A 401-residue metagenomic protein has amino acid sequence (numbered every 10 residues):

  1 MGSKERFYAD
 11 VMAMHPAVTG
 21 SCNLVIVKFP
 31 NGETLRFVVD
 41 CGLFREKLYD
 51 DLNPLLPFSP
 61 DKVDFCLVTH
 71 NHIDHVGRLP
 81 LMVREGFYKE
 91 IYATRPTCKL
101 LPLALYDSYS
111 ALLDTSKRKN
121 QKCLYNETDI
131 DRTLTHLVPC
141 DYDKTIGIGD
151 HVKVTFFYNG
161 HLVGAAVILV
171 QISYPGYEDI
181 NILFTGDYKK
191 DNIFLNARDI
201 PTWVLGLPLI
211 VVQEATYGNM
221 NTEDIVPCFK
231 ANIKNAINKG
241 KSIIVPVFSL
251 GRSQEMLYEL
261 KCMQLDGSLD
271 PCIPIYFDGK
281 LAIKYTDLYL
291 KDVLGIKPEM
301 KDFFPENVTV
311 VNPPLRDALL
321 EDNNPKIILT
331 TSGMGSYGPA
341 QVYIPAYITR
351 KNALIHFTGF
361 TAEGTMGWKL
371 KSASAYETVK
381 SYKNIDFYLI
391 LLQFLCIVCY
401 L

Functional and structural regions predicted by a protein language model:
G2-L67, H72, V76, L81-D270 (+1 more regions): His/Asp/Glu-rich metal-coordinating catalytic cores of metallo-dependent phosphodiesterases/hydrolases acting on
K62-C66, A215-N219, N324-T331, L389-L392: Short, basic, glycine/proline-bearing loop/turn elements
L162, N307-P314, F387-F394: Short flexible/disordered coil segments
F229-S381: Hard-cation-handling environments
T378-L401: Generic long, charged, amphipathic alpha-helical segments
